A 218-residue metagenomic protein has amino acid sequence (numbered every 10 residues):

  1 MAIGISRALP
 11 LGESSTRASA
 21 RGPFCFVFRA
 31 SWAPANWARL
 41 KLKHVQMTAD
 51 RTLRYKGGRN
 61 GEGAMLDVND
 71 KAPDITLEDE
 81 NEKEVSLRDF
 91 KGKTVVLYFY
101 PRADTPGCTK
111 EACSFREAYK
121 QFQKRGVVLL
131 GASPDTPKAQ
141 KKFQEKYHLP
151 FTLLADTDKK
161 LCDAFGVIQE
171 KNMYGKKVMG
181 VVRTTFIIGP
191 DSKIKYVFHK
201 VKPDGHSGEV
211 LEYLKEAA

Functional and structural regions predicted by a protein language model:
G4-S6, G12-S14: Intrinsically disordered, low-complexity segments enriched in small polar residues
S14, L42-H44: Cationic, low-complexity basic patches in intrinsically disordered or flexible, solvent-exposed regions
A18-S19: Cationic, amphipathic, low-complexity segments that mediate targeting or membrane/lipid association
H44-Q46, Y55: Low-complexity, intrinsically disordered or signal/transmembrane-proximal segments
R51, Y55-A218: Chalcogenol-based redox active-site neighborhoods
